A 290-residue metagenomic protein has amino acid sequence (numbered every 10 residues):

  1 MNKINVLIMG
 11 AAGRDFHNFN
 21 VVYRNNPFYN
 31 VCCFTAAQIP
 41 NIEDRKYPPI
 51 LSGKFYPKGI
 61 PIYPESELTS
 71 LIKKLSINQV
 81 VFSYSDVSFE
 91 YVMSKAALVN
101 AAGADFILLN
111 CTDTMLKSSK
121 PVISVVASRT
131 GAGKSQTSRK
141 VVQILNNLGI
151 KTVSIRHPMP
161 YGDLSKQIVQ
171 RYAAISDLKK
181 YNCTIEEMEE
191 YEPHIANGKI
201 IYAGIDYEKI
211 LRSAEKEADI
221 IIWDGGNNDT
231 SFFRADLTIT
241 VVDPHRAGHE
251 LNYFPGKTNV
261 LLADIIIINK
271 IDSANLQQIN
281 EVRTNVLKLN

Functional and structural regions predicted by a protein language model:
N2-L75: A solvent-exposed beta-alpha-beta segment
N5, S124, Q143-I268, D272-K288: Flexible phosphate-sensing "switch/lid" loops adjacent to ATP/NTP-binding sites across phosphate-transfer
A11, A36-A37, C111, S128 (+2 more regions): Cofactor-binding loop segments of dinucleotide-utilizing enzymes, especially the Rossmann-like FAD- and NAD(P)+-binding
H17-R24, K140-Q143, P255: Histidine-anchored nucleotide/phosphate-binding helix
P49-T112: Phosphate-bearing ligand-interacting subdomains that bind or position ATP/ADP/UDP/GDP/NAD(P) or nucleotide-linked
T114-K120: Phosphate-binding P-loop
I123-V141, L145: Glycine-rich phosphate-binding P-loop
